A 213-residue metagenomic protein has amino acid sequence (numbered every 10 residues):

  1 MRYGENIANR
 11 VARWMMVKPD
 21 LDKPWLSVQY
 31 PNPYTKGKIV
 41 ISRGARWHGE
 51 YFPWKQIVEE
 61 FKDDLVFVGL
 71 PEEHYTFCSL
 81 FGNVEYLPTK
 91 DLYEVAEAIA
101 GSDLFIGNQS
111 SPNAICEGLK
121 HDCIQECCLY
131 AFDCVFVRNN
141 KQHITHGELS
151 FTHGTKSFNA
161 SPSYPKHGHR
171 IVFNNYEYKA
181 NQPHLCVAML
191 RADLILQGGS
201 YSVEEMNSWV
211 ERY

Functional and structural regions predicted by a protein language model:
M1-Y213: Catalytic machinery of carbohydrate-active enzymes, primarily nucleotide-sugar-dependent glycosyltransferases
